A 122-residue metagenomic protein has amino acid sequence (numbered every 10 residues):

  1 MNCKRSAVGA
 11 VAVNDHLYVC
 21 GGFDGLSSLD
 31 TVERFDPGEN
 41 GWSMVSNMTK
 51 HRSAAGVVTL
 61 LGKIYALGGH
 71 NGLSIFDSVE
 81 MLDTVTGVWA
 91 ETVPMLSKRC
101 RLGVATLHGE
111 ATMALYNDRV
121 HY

Functional and structural regions predicted by a protein language model:
M1-Y122: Kelch-like beta-propeller repeat domains
